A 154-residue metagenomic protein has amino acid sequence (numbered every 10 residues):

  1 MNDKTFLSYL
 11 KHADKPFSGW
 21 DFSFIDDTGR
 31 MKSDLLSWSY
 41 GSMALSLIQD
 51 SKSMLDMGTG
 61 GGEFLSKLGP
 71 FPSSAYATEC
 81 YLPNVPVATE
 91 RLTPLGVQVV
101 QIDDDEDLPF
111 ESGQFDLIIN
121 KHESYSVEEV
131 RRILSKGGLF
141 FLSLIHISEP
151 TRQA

Functional and structural regions predicted by a protein language model:
M1-F24: N-terminal, positively charged/glycine-rich alpha-helical extensions of SAM-dependent methyltransferases
M31-S53, E63-F64: Conserved alpha-helix/loop element of class I SAM-dependent methyltransferases that forms part of the SAM/SAH-binding
I48, G69, I133-L134: A generic alpha-to-beta junction signature in SAM-dependent methyltransferases
S53-D56, G60-D107: Class I SAM-dependent methyltransferase SAM/SAH-binding core
D107-L117: A short acidic, Gly/Pro-enriched loop at the edge of an enzyme's catalytic core that lines a small-molecule cofactor
D116, K121, S143: Residues lining the SAM
Y125-L139: A short glycine-rich, Lys/Arg-flanked "PGG" loop and its adjoining helix->strand segment in the class I
H146-A154: Single conserved hydrophobic/aromatic residue that forms the stacking wall/gate of nucleotide- or nucleobase-binding
